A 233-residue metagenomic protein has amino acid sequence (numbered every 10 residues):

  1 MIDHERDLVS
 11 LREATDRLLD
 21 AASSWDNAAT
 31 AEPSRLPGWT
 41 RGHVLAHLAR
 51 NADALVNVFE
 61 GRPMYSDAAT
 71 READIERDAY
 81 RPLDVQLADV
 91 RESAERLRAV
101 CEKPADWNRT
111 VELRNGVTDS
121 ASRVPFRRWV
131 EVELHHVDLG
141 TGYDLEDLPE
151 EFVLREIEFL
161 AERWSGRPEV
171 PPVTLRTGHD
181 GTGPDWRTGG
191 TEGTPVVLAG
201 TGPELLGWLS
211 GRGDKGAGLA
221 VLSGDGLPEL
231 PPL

Functional and structural regions predicted by a protein language model:
M1-R6, E60-P63, D106-L233: Structured surface interface patches that mediate subunit assembly and partner/cofactor docking
M1-R6, N51-V111, V221-P232: Short, helix-capping/interhelical loops that line the mouth of catalytic, cofactor-, or ligand-binding pockets
M1-S10, A29-N51, A73-Q86, E112-V130 (+1 more regions): Alpha-helical scaffold segments that form or flank carboxylate-/histidine-based iron centers
S10, R17-S24, H43, H47 (+2 more regions): Residue-level detector of alpha-helical secondary structure
A14, Q86, S93, T201-G202: Alpha-helical structural motif
T15-L19, S23, A52-V56, R91-A105 (+3 more regions): Structural signal for well-ordered, non-membrane alpha-helices
L19-T40, G61-Y65, K103-V117: Helix-loop segments that flank and shape redox-cofactor active sites
